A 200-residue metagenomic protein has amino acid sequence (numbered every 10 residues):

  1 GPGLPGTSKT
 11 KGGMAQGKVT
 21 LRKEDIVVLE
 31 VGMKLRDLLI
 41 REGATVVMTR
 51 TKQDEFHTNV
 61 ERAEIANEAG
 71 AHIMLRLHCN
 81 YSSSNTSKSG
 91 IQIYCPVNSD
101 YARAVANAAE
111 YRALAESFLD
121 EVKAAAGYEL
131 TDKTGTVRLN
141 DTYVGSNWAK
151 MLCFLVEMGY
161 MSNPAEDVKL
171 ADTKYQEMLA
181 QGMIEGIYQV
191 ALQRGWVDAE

Functional and structural regions predicted by a protein language model:
G1-A63, A69, V97: Active-site histidine-acidic residue metal-binding/catalytic motifs, centered on HxH/HExxH-like signatures
L4-T20, S82-Y111: A short, glycine/acidic-enriched catalytic loop
R22-E30, Q53-V60, V105-A113, L170-Q181: Soluble non-cytosolic domains of exported or imported proteins
L39-V47, A69-M74, A125, K150-F154: Loop/turn elements at helix/coil->beta-strand transitions in domains of secreted/extracellular proteins
N59-H72, T142-W148: Mature extracellular/periplasmic domains of secretome proteins
R76-S84, Y94, T131-E200: Active-site-adjacent mobile loop/cap segments within catalytic or ligand-binding domains
A109-R138: Active-site-adjacent substrate-binding region of metalloamidase/peptidase-like peptide-processing proteins
